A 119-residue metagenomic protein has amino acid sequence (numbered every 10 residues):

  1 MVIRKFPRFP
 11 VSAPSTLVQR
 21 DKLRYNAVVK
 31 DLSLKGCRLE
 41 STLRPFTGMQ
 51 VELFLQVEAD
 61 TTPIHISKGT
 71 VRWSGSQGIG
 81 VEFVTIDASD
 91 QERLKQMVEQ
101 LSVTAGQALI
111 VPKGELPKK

Functional and structural regions predicted by a protein language model:
M1-K119: Structured alpha-helical
